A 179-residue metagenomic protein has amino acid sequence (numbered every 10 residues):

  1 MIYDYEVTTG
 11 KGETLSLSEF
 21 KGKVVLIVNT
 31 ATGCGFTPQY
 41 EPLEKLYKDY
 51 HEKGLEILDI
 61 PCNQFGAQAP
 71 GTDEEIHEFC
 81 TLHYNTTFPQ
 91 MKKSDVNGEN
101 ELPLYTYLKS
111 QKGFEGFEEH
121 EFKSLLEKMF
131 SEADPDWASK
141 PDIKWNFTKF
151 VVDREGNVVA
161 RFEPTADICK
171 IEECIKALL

Functional and structural regions predicted by a protein language model:
M1-S18, F36: N-terminal "domain-start" segment that seeds a small globular fold
K23-V24, T32-P61, C80-Y84: Conserved helix-turn-beta segment immediately C-terminal to the redox Cys motif in thioredoxin-like folds
V24-L26, K149: Hydrophobic beta-strand anchors of alpha/beta hydrolase catalytic cores
H51-G71, T87-G98: Thiol-based oxidoreductase modules, predominantly thioredoxin-like and allied folds used for disulfide exchange
F79-T81, N85-A166: Thiol/selenol-based redox catalytic cores and closely related redox-interacting motifs
V159-L179: Non-catalytic, surface beta->alpha helical segment in thiol-disulfide oxidoreductase systems
